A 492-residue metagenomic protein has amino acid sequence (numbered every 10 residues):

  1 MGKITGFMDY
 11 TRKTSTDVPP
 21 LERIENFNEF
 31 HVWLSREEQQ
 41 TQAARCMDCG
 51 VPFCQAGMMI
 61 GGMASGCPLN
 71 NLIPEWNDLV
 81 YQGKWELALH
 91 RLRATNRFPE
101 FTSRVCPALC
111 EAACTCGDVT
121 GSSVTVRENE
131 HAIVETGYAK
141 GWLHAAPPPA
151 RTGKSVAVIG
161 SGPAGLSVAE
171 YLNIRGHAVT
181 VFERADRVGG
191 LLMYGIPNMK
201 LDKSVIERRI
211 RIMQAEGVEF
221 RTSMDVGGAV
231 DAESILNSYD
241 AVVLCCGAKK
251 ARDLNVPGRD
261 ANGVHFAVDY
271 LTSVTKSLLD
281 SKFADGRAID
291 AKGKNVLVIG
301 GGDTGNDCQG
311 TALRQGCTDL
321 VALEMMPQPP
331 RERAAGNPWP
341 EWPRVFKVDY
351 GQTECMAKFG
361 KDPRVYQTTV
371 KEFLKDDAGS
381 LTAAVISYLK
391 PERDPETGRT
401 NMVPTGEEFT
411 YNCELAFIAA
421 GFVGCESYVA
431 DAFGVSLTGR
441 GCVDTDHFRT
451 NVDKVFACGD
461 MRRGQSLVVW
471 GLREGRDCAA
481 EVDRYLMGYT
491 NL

Functional and structural regions predicted by a protein language model:
M8-V32, T41-A44, N70-V80, H90-L92 (+8 more regions): Beta1-alpha1 glycine-rich phosphate/pyrophosphate-binding loop at the start of Rossmann-like nucleotide-binding domains
R12-E37, Q42-R45, Y366, L374 (+3 more regions): C-terminal catalytic lobe of FAD-dependent flavoproteins
E25-Q40, A64-S65, L69-R104, A108 (+2 more regions): Ferredoxin-type iron-sulfur electron-transfer modules in oxidoreductases and energy-metabolism complexes
A132-A150, R208-G228, A251-Q315, L437-N451: Glycine-rich dinucleotide-binding loop and its adjacent helix/turn
A150, S155-I159, E207-V256, K371-D394 (+2 more regions): Feature captures the FAD/FMN-dependent oxidoreductase FAD-binding
D260-G293, E392-Q465: FAD-site-proximal beta/loop scaffold in flavoenzymes
G305-G310, Q315, M461-Y489: A conserved FAD-binding loop/helix module that cradles the flavin
E332-G336, D483-L492: Active-site-proximal substrate-binding core of FAD-dependent oxidoreductases
